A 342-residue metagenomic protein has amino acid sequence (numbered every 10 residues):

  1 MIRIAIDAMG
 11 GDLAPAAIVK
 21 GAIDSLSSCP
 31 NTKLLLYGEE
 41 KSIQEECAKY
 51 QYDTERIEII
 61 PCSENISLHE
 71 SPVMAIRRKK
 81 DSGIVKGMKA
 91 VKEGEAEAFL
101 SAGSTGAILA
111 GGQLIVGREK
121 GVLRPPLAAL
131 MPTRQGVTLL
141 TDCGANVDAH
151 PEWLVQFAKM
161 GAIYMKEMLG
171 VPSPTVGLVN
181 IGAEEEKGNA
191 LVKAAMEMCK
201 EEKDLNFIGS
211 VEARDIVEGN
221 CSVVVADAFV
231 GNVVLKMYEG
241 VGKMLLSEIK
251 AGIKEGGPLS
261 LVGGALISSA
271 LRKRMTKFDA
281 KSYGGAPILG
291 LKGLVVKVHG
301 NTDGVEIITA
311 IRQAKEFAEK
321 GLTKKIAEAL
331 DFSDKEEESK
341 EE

Functional and structural regions predicted by a protein language model:
M1-Q44: N-terminal phosphate-binding or glycine-rich loops at protein starts, especially the Walker A/P-loop of NTPases
A5-A16, A145-V155, K297-T302: Short, glycine-rich nucleotide/cofactor-binding loops
A14-I18, D81-G94, A98-G112, E119 (+7 more regions): Short glycine/serine/threonine-rich phosphate/pyrophosphate-binding segments that cradle anionic phosphate groups
A16-A17, C29, K33-L35, K41 (+4 more regions): Glycine-rich phosphate/diphosphate-binding loop of Rossmann-like nucleotide-binding domains
G21-S25, A107, G111-A128, A194-E201 (+1 more regions): A glycine- and small-aliphatic-rich helix-loop capping segment at beta-alpha/alpha-beta transitions that lines
Y52-A96: Phosphate/nucleotide-donor binding subsite
Q113-P126, L130-L140, N220-V224, A228-S339: Glycine-rich phosphate/nucleotide-binding loop
